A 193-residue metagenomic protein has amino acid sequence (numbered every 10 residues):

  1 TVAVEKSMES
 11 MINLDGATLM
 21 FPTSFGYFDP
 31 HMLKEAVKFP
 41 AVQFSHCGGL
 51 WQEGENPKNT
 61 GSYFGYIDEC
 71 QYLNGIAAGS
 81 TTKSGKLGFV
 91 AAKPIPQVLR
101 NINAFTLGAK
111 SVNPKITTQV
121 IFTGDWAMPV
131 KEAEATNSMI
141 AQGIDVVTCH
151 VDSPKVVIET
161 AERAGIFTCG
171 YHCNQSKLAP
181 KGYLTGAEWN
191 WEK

Functional and structural regions predicted by a protein language model:
T1-K193: A residue-level marker of the well-folded mature domains of exported/periplasmic proteins
